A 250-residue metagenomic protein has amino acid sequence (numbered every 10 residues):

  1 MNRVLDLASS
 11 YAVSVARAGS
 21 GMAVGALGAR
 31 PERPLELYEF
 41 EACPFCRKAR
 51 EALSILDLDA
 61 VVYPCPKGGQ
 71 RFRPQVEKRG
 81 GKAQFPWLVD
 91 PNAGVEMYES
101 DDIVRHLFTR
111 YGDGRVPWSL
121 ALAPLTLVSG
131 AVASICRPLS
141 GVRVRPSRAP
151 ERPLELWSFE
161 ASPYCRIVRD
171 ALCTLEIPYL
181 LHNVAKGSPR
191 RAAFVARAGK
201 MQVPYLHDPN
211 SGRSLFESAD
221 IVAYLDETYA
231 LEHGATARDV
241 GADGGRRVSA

Functional and structural regions predicted by a protein language model:
M1-A161, R166-A250: GST-like domain detector, emphasizing the conserved glutathione-binding G-site in the N-terminal thioredoxin-like
